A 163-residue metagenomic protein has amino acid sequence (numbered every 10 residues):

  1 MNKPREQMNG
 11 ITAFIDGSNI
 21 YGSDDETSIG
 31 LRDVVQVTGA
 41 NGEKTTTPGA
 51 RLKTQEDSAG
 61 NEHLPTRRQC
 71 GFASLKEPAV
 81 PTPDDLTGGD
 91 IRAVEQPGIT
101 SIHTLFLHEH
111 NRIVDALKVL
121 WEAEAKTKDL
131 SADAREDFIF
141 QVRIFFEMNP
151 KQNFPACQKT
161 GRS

Functional and structural regions predicted by a protein language model:
M1-S163: N-terminal accessory/cap region of cofactor-dependent oxidoreductases and related radical enzymes
